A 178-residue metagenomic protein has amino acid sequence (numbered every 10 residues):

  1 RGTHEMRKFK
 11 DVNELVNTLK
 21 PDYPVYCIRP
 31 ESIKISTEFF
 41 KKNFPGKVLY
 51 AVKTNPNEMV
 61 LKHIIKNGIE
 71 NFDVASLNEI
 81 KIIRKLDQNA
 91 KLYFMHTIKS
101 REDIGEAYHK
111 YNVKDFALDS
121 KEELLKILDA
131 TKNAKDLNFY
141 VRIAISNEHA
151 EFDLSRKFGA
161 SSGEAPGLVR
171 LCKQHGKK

Functional and structural regions predicted by a protein language model:
G2-D115, K121-L137, R170-Q174: A charged N-terminal "starter" segment
I33, S120, S161, A165: Aromatic/hydrophobic pocket-lining residues that form the small-molecule binding cavity in soluble enzyme cores
A130, A134, I145-K178: Active-site loop/helix belt of alpha/beta enzymes
N138-A144: ATP-grasp fold ATP-binding core
